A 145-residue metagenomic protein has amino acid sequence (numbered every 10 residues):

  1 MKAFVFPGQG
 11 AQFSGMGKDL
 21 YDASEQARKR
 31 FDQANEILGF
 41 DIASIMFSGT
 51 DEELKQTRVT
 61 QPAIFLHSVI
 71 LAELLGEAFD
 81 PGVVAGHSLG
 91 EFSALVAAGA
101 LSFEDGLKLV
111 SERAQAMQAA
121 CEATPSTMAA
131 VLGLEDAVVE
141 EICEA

Functional and structural regions predicted by a protein language model:
M1-A85: Helix-rich "cap/lid" substructures immediately adjacent to catalytic or cofactor-binding pockets
Q9-Q12, L38, A98-A145: Alpha/beta catalytic cores of group-transfer enzymes, especially the acyltransferase/condensing modules of polyketide
G17, A97-A98: Short acidic, glycine/serine/threonine-rich loops at helix termini
K29, A63, S88-L89, L101 (+1 more regions): An amphipathic alpha-helix/helix-turn recognition signal
G49, E53, E91, E135: Residue-level detector of flexible, active-site-proximal loop/helix-junction positions within diverse enzyme catalytic
D51-E52, A85-L89, A114, S126-A130: Short, glycine/charge-rich beta-strand/loop segments that flank catalytic centers and engage negatively charged groups
I64, I70-L71, A94-V96, A116: Hydrophobic side chains within alpha-helical segments
S68, G82, G86-G90, A94 (+1 more regions): Gly/Ala-rich beta-loop-alpha elbow adjacent to hydrolase catalytic centers
